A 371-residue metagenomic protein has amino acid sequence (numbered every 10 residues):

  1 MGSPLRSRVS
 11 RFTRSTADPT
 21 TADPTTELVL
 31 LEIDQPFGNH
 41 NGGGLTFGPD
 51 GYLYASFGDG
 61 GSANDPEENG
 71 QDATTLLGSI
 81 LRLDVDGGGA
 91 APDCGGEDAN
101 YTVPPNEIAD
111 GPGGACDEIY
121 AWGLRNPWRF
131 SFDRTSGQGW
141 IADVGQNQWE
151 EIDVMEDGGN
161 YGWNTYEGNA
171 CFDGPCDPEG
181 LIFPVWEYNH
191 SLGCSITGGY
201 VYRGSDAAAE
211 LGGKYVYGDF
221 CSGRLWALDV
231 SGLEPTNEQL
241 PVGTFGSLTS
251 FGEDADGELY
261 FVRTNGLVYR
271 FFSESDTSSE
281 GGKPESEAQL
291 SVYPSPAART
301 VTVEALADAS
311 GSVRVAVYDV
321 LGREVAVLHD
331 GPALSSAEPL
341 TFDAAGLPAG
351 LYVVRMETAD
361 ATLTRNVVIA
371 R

Functional and structural regions predicted by a protein language model:
M1, F57-D59, D143-V144, D219 (+2 more regions): Recurrent small/Gly-Pro-centered beta-turn motifs in extracellular repeat architectures
L5-T46: Asp-box/WD-like beta-propeller blade repeats and closely related beta-sheet repeat scaffolds
R8, D59-E238, G257, F271 (+1 more regions): Beta-propeller domain segments
D34-G43, Y120-W122, G246, L334-A337: Short glycine-/Asp-/Thr-/Trp-enriched loop segments that recur within the blades of beta-propeller repeat domains
P235-A255: Conserved blade-ending motifs and adjacent loop-strand segments that build the rim/top face of beta-propeller domains
T249-D276: Blade-level signature of beta-propeller repeat domains, shared across WD40, Kelch, NHL, RCC1 and BNR/Asp-box propellers
F272-A288: Low-complexity, Pro/Thr/Ser/Gly/Ala-rich linker/spacer regions in secreted, extracellular modular proteins
K283-Y293, A297-R371: C-terminal outer-membrane/trafficking sorting elements
